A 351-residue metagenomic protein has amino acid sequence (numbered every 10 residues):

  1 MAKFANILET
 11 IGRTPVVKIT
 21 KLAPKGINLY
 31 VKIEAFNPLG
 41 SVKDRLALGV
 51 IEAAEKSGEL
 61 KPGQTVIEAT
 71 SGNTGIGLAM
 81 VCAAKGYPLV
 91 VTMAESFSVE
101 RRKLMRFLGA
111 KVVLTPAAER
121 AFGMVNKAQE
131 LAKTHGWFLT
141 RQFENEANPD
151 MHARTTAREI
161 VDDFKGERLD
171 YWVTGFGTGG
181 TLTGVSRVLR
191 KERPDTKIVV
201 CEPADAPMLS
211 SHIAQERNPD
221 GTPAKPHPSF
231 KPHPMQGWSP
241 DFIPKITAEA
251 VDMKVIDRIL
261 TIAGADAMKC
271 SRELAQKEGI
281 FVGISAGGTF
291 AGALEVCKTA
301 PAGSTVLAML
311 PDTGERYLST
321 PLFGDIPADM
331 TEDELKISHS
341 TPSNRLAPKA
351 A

Functional and structural regions predicted by a protein language model:
M1-Q64: Positively charged, low-complexity intrinsically disordered leader regions
I11-R13, V125, G136, K191-I284 (+1 more regions): Active-site/ligand-binding loops adjacent to catalytic centers
P15, V31, K43, V66 (+12 more regions): Buried hydrophobic positions in well-ordered alpha/beta secondary-structure cores of metabolic enzymes
E52-E59, I76-P88, R106-F107, S186-R193 (+1 more regions): Alpha-helix C-terminal capping segments
G58-E95, R168-T181, I280, I284-A286 (+1 more regions): A short, small-residue-rich loop immediately preceding and capping a beta-strand
T65, T74-L131, M208-P223, I246-A250 (+1 more regions): Active-site-proximal loop->helix
H135-G180, G184-V188, A248-T261, A265-I280: Active-site/ligand-binding-proximal alpha/beta "capping" segment
L294-P311, L318-M330: Catalytic phosphate/nucleotide-handling subdomain of diverse soluble enzymes
